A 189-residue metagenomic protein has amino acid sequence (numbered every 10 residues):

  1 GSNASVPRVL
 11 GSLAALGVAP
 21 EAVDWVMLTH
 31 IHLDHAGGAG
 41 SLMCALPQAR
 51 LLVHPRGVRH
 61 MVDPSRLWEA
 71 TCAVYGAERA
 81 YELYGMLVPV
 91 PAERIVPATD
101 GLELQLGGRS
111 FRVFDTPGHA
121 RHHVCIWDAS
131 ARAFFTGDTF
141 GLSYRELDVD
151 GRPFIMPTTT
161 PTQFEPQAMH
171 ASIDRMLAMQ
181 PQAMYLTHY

Functional and structural regions predicted by a protein language model:
S2-N3, S110, D115, R121-T187: Metallo-beta-lactamase
A4, L33-D34, R59, R66: Short alpha-helical
P7-V53: Active-site metal-binding motif and surrounding structural segment of the metallo-beta-lactamase
D24, E93, Q182: Conserved acidic residues
H30, L51, T71, T116-H119 (+2 more regions): Divalent metal-coordination and catalytic microenvironments
G57-M61, L142-S143: Short gly/pro/ser/thr-enriched loop/turn and capping motifs at secondary-structure boundaries
R59-F114, H170-I173: Metallo-beta-lactamase
